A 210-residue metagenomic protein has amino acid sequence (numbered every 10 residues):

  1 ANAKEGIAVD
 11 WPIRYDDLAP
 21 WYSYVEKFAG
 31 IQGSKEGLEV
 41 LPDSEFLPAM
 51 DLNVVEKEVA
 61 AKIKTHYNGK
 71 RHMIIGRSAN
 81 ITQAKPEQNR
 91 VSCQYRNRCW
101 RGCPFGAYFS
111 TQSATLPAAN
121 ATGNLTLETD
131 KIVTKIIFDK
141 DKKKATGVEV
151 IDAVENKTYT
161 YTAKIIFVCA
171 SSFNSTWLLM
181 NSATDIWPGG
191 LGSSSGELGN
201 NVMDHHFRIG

Functional and structural regions predicted by a protein language model:
N2-V133: Conserved redox-cofactor binding core of oxidoreductases
T122, K135-K142, V148-G210: Glycine-rich loop(s) and the adjacent beta-strand/alpha-helix scaffold that form part
